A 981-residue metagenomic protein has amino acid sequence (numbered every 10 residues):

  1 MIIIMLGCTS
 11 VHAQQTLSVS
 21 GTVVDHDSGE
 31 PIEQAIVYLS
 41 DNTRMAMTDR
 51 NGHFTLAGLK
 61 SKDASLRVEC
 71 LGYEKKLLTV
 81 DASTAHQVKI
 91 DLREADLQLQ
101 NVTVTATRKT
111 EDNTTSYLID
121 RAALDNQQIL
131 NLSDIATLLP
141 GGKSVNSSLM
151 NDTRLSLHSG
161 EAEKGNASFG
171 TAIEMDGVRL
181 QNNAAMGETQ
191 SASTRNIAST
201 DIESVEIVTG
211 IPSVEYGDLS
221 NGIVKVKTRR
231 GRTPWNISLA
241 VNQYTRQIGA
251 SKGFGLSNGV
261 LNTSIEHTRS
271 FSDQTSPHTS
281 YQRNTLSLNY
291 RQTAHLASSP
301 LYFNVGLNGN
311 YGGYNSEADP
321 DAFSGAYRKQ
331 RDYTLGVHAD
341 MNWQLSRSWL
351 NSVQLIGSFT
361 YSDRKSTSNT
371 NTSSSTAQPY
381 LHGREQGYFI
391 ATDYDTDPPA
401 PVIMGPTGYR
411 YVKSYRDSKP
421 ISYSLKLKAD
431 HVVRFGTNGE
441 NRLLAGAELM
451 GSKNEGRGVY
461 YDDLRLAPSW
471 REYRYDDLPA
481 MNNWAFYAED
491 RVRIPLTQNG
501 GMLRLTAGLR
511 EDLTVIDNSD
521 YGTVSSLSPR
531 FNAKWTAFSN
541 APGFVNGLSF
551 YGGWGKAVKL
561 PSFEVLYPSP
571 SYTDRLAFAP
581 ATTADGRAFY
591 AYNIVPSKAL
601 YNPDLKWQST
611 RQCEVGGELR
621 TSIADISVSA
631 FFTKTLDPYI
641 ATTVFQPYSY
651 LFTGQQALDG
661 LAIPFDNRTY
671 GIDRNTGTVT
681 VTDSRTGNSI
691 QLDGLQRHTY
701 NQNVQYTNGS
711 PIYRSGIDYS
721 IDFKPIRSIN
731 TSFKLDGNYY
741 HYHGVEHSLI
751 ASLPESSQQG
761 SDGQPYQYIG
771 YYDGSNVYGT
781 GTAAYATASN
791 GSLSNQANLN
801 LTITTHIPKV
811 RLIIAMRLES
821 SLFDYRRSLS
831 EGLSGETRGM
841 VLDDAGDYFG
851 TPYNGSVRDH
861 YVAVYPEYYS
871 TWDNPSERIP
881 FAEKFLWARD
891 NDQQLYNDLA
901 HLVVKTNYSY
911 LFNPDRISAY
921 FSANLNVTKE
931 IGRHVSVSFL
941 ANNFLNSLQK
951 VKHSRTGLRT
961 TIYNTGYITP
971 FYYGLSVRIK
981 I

Functional and structural regions predicted by a protein language model:
T22-S28, A35-S40, R67-Y73, S83-N126: Short, acidic, small-residue-rich periplasmic hinge/interaction motif at the N-terminus of Gram-negative outer-membrane
Q87-D91, L132-I135, R154-S156, E174 (+2 more regions): N-terminal periplasmic accessory domains that precede and gate Gram-negative outer-membrane beta-barrel machines
S133-R179: Extracytoplasmic beta-strand/coil segments of soluble accessory domains associated with Gram-negative outer-membrane
V178-V208: Short acidic/polar hinge/loop motifs at secondary-structure boundaries that mediate gating or recognition
R195, S204-I211, I223-K252, E266-H267 (+1 more regions): Short strand-turn segments of transmembrane beta-barrel domains in outer membranes, especially the first one or two
A294-N310, Q330-D520, D718: Face-selective signature of the C-terminal outer-membrane beta-barrel domain
Q498-N499, G654-D843: Gram-negative outer-membrane beta-barrel transporters
T635-D637, A641, F652, E819-K905 (+2 more regions): C-terminal beta-signal and adjacent terminal beta-strands/loops of Gram-negative outer-membrane beta-barrel proteins
